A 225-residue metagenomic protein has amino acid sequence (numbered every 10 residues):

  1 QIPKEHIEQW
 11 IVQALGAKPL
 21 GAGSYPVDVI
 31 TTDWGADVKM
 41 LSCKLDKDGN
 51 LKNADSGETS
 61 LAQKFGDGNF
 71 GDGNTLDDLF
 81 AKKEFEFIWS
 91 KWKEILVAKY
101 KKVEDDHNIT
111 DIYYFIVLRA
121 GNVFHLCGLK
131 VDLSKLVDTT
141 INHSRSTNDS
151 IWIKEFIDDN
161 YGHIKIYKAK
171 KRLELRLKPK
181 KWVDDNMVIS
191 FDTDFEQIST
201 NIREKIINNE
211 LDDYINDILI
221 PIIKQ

Functional and structural regions predicted by a protein language model:
Q1-Y25, I30-T31, M40-Q225: Nucleic-acid endonuclease domains
G35-D37: Short hydrophobic-acidic sequence motifs that mark active-site Asp/Glu residues
